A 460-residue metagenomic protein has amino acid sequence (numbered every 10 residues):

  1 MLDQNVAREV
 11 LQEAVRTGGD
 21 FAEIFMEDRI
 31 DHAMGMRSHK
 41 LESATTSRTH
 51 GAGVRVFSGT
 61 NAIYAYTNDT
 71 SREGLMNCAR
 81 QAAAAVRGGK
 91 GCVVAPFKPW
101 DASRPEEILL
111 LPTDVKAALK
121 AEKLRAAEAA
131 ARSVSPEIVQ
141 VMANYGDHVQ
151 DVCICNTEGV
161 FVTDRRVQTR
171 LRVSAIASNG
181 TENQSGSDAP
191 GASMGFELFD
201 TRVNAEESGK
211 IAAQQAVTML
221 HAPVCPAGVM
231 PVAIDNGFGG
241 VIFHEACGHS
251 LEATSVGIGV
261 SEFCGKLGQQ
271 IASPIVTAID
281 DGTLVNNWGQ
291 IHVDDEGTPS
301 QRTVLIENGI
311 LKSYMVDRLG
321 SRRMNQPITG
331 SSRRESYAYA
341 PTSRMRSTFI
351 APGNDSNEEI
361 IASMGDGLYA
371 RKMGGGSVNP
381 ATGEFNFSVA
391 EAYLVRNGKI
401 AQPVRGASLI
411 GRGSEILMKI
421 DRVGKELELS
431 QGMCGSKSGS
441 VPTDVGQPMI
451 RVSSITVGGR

Functional and structural regions predicted by a protein language model:
M1-R460: N-terminal small-residue-enriched
